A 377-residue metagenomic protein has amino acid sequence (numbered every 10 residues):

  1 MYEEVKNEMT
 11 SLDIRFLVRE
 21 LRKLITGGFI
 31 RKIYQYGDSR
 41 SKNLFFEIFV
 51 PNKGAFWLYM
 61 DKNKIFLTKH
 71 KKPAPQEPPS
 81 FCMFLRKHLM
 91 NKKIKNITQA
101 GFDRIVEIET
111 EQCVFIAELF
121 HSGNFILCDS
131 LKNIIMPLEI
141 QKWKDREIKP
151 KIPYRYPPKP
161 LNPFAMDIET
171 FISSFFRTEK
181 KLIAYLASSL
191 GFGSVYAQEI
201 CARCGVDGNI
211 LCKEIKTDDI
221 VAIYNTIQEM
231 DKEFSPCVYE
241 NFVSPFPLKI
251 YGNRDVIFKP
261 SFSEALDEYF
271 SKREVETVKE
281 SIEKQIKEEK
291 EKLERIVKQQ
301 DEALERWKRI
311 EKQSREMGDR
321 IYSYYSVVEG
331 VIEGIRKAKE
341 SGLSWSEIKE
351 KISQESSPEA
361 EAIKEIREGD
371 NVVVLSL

Functional and structural regions predicted by a protein language model:
M1-L377: Extended, highly charged segments
